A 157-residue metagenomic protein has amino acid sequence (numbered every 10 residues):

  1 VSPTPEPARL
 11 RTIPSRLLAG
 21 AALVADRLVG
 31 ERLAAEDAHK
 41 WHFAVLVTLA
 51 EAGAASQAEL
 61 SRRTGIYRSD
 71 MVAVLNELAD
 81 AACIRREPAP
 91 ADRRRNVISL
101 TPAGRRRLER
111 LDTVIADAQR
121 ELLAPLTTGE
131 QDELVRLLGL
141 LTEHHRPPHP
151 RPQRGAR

Functional and structural regions predicted by a protein language model:
V1-E36, C83, P152-R157: N-terminal leader segment of winged-helix/HTH proteins
V1-R9, T128-R157: C-terminal regulatory/oligomerization modules of transcriptional regulators
T12-R16, E36-V47, S69, D132: Short alpha-helical elements of helix-turn-helix
A19-A22, V47-E51, D112, G139: Short, locally clustered residues in the helix-turn-helix/winged-helix DNA-binding domain
A54, N76-E143: Charged, amphipathic alpha-helical coiled-coil/dimerization segments
Q57: Helix-turn-helix DNA-binding elements, focusing on the entry/boundary residues of the two helices that contact DNA
S61: The alpha-helix within a helix-turn-helix
